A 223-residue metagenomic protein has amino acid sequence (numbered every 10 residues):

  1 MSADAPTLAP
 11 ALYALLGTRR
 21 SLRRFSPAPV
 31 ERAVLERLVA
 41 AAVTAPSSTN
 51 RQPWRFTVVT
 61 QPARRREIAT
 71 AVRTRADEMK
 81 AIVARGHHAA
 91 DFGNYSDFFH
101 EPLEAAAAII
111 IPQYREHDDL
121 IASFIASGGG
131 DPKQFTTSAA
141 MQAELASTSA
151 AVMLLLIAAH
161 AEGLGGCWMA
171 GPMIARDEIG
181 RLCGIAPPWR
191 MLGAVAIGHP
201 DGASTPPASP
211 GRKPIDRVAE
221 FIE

Functional and structural regions predicted by a protein language model:
M1-P29, V34-A41, A45: N-terminal targeting/leader regions
S2-L8, L15, S21-L22, D97 (+2 more regions): C-terminal helix-cap and adjacent tail motif
R24-S26, R55, G165-M169: Short catalytic-loop micro-motif centered on adjacent basic/acidic residues
A40-A41, G93-F98, I179-R181, S204: Glycine-rich, charged/polar anion/phosphate-binding loops that engage phosphate groups from diverse ligands
A42-V43, I110, I125-L182: Small-aliphatic-rich amphipathic alpha-helix that forms the alpha element of a beta-alpha
T49-Q61: Short loop-to-beta-strand entry elements in the cores of soluble alpha/beta enzymes
R51-P53, L103-A108, R190: Short connector loops at helix/strand junctions that flank enzyme active sites, especially segments positioning acidic
V58-S147: Glycine/small-residue-rich phosphate/adenosyl-binding loop
